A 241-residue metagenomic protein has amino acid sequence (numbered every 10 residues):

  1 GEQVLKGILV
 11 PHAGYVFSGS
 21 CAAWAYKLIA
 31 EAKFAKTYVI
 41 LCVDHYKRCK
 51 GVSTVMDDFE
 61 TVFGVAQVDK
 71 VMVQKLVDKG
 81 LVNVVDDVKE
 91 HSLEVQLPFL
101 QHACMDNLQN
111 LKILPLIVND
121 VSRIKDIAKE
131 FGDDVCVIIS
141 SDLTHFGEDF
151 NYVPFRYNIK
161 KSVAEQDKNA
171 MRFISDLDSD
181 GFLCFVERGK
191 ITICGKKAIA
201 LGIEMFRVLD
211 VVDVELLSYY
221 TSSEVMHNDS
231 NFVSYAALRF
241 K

Functional and structural regions predicted by a protein language model:
G1-E204, V208, S222-M226: Active-site histidine-anchored catalytic micro-motif
L111, V211-K241: Long, Lys/Arg- and hydrophobic-enriched amphipathic alpha-helices
